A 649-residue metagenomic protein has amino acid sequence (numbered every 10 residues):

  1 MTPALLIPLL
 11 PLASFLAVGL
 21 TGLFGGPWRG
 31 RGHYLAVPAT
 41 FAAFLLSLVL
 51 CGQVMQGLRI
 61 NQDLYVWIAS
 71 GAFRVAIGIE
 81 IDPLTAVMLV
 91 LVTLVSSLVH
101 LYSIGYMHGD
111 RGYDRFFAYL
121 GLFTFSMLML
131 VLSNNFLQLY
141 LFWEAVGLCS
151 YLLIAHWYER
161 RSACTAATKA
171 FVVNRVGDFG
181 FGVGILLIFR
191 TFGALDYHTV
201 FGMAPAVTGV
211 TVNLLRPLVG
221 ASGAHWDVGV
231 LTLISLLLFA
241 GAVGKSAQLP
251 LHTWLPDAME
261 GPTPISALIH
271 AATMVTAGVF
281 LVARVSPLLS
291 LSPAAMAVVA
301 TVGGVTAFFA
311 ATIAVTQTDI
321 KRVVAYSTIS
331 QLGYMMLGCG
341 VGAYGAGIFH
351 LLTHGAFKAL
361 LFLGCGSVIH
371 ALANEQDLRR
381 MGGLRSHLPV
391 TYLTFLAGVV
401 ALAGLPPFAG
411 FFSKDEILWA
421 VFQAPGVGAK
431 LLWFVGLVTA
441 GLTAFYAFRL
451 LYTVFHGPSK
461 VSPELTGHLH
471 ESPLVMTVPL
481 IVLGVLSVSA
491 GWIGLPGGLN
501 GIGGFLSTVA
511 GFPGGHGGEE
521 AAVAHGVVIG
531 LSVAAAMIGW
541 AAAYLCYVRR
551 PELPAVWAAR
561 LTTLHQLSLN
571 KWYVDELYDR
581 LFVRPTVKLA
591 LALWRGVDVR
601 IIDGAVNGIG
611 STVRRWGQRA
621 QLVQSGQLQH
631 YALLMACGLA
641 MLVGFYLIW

Functional and structural regions predicted by a protein language model:
M1-L5, L9, L20-A118, T191-W226 (+4 more regions): Transmembrane helix-loop-helix hairpins at membrane boundaries of multipass inner-membrane proteins
M1-L9, W28-Y34, F73-L91, M129-F142 (+7 more regions): Membrane-entry segments of alpha-helical transmembrane domains in multi-pass membrane proteins
F15-G19, L98-H100, A311-I313, L450 (+2 more regions): Alpha-helical transmembrane segments
W28-A42, T168-F181, S386-F395, H470-V485 (+1 more regions): Alpha-helical transmembrane segments and their helix-start/interface "positive-inside/aromatic belt" motifs in integral
P38-M55, G177-F192, F395-A403, P479-L499 (+1 more regions): Hydrophobic alpha-helical membrane-insertion segments
F44-L48, K358, G441-L450, A535-V556: Hydrophobic alpha-helical membrane-embedded segments
G57, A72, P496-S532, L545-W649: Aromatic-capped, Gly/Pro-kinked transmembrane alpha-helices
L98-L139, L148-S472, W492: Hydrophobic transmembrane alpha-helices and their helix-loop junctions in integral membrane proteins
